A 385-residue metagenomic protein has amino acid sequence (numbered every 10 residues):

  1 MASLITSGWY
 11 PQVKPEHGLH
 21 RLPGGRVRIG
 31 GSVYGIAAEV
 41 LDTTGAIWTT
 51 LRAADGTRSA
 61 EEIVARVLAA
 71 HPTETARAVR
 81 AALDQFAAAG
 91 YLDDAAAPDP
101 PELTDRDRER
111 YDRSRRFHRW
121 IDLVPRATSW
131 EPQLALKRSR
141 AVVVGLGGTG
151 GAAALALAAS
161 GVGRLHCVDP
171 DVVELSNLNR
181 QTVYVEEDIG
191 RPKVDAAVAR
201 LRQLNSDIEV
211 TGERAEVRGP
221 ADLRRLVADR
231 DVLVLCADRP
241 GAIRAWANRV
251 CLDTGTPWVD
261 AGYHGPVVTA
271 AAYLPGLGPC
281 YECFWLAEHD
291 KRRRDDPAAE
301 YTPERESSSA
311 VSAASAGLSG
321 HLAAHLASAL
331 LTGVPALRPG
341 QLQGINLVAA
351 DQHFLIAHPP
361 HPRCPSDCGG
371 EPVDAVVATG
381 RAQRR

Functional and structural regions predicted by a protein language model:
M1-R385: Adenine nucleotide-associated cytosolic modules
